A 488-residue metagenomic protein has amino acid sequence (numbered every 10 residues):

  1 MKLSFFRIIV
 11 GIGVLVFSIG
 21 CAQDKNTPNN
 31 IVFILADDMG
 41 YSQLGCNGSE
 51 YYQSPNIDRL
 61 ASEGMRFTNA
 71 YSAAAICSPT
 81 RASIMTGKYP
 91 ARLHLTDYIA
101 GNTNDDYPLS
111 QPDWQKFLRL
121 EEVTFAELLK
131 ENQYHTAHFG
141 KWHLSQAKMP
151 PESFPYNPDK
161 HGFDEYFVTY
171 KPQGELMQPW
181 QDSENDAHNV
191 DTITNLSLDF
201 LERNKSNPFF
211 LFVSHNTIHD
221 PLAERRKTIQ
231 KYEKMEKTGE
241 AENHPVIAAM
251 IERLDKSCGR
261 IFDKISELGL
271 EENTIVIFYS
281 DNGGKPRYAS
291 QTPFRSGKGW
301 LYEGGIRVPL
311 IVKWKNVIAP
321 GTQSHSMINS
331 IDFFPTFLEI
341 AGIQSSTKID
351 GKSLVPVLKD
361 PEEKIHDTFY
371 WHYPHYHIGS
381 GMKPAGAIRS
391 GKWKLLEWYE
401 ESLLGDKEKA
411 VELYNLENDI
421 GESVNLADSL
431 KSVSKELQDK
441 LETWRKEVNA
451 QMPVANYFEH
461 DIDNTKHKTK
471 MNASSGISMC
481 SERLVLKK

Functional and structural regions predicted by a protein language model:
K2-F5, I12, C21-E412, I420-K446 (+2 more regions): Formylglycine-dependent sulfatase
N464-T465: Flexible, non-catalytic linker and terminal segments flanking ANL/adenylate-forming cores
